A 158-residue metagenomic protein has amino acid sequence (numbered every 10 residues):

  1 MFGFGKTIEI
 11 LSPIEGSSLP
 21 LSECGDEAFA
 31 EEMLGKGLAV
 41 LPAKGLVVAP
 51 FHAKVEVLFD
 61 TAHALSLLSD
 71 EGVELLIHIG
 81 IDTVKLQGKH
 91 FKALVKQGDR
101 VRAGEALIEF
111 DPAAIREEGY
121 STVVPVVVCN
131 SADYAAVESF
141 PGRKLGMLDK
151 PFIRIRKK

Functional and structural regions predicted by a protein language model:
M1-K158: Contiguous, well-folded functional domains in the mature portion of proteins
